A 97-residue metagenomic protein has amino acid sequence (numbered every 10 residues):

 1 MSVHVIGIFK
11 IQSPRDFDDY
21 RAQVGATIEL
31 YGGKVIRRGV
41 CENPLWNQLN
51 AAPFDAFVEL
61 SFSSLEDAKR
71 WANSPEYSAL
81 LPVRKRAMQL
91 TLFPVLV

Functional and structural regions predicted by a protein language model:
M1-V97: Conserved, structured core segments of small domains
